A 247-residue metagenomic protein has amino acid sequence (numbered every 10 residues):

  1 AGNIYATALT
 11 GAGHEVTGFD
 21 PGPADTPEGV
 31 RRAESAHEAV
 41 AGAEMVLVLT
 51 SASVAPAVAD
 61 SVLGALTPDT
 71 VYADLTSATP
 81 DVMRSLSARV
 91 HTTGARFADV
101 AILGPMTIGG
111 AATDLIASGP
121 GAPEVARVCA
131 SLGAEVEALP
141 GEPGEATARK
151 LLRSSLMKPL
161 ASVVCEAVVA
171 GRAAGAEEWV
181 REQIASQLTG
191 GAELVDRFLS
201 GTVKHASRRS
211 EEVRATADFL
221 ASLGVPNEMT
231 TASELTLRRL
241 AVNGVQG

Functional and structural regions predicted by a protein language model:
A1-G42, A65, D69: NAD(P)+-binding Rossmann beta1-loop-alpha1 motif at the extreme N-terminus of oxidoreductases
L9, D25-P27, V90, C129 (+2 more regions): A generic structural signal for well-ordered alpha-helical segments
V16, R32, R96-A98, V136 (+1 more regions): Hydrophobic beta-strand scaffold residues
A36-F97: Rossmann-fold NAD(P) dinucleotide-binding segment
A55, A78, V82-M157: Rossmann-fold dinucleotide-binding core
A148-Q246: Helical "substrate-binding/catalytic lid" subdomain of Rossmann-like NAD(P)-dependent dehydrogenases/reductases
